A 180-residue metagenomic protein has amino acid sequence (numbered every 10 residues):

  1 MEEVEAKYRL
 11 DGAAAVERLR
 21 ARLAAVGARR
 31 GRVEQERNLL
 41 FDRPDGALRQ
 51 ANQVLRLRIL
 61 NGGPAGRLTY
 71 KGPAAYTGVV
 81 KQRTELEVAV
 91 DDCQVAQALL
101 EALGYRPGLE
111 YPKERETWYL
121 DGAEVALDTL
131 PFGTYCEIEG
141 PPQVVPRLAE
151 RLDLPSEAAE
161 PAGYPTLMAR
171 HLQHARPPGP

Functional and structural regions predicted by a protein language model:
M1-A123, P155-P180: N-terminal strand-loop-strand beta-hairpin
L48, V125, V144-R147: C-terminal accessory/tail domains of diverse enzymes
L127-P131: A contiguous pocket-lining binding segment that forms or flanks enzyme active sites
T134: Catalytic DNA-binding helix-loop module of base-excision-repair DNA glycosylases/AP lyases
